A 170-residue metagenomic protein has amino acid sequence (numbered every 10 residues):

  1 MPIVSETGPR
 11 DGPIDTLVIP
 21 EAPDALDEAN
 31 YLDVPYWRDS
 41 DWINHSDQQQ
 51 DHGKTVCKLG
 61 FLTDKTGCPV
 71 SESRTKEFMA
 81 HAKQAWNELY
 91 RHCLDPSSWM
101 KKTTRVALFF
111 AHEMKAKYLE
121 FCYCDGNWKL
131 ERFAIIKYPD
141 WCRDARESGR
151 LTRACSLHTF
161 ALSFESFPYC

Functional and structural regions predicted by a protein language model:
M1-R105, Y138, C142, R146-C170: Intrinsically disordered, low-complexity regulatory segments of eukaryotic and viral DNA/chromatin-associated proteins
V106, A111-D140: Trihelical helix-turn-helix/Myb-like DNA-binding core that engages the DNA major groove
